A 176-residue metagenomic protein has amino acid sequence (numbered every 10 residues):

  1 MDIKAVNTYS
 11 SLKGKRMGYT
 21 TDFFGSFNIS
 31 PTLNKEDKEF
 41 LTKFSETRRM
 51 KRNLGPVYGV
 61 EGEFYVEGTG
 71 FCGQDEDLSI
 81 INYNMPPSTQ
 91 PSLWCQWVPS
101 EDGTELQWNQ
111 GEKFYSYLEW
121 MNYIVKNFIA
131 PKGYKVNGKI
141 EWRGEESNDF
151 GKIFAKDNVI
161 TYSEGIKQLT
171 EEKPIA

Functional and structural regions predicted by a protein language model:
A5-M50, A176: Short, extreme N-terminal segment that most often corresponds to the first beta-strand
K43, K51-A176: Charged interaction segments
